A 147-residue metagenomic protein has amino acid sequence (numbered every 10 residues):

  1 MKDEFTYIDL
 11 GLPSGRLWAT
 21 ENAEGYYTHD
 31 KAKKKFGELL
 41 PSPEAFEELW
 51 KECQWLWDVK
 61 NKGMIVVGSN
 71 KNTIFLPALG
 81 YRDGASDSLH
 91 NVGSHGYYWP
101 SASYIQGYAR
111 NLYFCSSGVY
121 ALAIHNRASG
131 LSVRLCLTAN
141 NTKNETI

Functional and structural regions predicted by a protein language model:
M1-E4, L12, R16-K31, K35-I147: C-terminal, surface-exposed recognition/capping segments
